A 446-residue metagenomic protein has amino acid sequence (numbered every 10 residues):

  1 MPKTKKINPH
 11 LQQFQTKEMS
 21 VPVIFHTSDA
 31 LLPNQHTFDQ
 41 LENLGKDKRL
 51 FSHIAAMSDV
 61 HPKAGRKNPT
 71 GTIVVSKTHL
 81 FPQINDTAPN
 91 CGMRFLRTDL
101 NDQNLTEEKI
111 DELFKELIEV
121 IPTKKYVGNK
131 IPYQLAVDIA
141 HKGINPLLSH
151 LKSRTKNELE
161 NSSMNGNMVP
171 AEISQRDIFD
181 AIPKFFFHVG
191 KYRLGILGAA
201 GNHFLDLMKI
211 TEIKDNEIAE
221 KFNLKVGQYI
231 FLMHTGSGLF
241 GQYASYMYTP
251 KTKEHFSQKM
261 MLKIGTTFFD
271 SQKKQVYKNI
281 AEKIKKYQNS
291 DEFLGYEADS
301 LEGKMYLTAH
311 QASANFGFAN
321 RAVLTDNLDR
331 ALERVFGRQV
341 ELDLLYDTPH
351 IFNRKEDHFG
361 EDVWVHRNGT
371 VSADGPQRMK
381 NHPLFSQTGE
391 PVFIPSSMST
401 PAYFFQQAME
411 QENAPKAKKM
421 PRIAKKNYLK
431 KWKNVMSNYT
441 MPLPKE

Functional and structural regions predicted by a protein language model:
P2-N43, R49-A56, P62-T70, V74 (+4 more regions): Domain-length cofactor-binding catalytic modules of enzymes
M93-L96: A short, polar/proline- and glycine-enriched secondary-structure boundary/capping micro-motif
